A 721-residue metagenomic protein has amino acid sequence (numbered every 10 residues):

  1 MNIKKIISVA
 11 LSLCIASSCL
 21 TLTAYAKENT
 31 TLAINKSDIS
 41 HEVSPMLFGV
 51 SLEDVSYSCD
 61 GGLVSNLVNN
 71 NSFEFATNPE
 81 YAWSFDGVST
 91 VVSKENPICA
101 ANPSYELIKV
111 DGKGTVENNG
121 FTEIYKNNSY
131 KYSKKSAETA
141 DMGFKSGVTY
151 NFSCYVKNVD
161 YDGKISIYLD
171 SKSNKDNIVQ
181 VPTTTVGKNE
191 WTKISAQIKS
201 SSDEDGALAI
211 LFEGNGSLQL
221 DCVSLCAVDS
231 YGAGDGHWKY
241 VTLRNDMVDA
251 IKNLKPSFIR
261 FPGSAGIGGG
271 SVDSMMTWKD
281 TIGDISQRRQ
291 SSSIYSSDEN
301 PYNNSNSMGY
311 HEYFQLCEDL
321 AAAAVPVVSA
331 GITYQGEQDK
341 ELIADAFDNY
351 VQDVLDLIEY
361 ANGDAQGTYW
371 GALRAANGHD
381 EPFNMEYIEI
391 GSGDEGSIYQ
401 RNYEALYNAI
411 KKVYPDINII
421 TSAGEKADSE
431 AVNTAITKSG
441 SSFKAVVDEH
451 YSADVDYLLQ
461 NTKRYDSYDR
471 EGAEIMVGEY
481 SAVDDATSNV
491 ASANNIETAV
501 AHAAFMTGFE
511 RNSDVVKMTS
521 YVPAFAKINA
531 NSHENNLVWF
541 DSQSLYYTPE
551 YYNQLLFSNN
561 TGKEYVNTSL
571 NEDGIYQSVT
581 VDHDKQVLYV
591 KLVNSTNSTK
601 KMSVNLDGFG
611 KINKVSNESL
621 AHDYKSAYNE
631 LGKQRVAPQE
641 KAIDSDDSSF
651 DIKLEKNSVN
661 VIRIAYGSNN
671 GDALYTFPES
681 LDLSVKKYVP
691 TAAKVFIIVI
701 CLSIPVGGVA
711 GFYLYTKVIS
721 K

Functional and structural regions predicted by a protein language model:
C19-E28, G711-Y715: Sec-dependent signal peptide cleavage junction
K27-S305, A323, Q338-D348, I390 (+8 more regions): Extracellular and organelle-lumenal recognition/adhesion modules and their flexible linkers in secreted
D54-V55, I332-Q335, G472-T580, D584-Q586: Aromatic/acidic polysaccharide-binding cleft in carbohydrate-active enzymes
I198, D205-A207, K239-P256, S305-L316 (+6 more regions): An active-site-proximal structural segment forming one wall of the substrate-binding cleft that immediately precedes
D356, Y360, D364-Q366, A376-T487 (+1 more regions): Active-site neighborhood of glycoside hydrolase catalytic domains
G574-K611, N657-R663: Carbohydrate-binding surface patches
V636-Y675: C-terminal beta-strand-rich structural cap/linker in extracellular carbohydrate-active enzymes
P705-K721: C-terminal membrane-anchoring or membrane-association module
